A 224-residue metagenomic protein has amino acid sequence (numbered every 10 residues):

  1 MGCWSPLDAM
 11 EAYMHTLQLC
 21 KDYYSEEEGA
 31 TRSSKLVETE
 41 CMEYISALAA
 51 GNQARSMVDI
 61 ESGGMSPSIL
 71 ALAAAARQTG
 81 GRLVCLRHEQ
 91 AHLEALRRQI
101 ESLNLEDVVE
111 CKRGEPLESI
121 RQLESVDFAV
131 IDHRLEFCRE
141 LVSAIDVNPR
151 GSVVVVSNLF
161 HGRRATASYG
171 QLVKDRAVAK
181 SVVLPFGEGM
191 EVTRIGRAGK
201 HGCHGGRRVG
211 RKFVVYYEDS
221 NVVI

Functional and structural regions predicted by a protein language model:
M1-N52: S-adenosyl-L-methionine
A49-M65: Conserved class I S-adenosyl-L-methionine
N52, Q122-E124, N148-P149: Glycine-rich phosphate-binding loop signature in dinucleotide/nucleotide-binding domains
G64-G80: Conserved SAM-binding loop of SAM-dependent methyltransferases across substrates and taxa, primarily the Class I
T79-H88: Conserved SAM-binding motif I beta-strand of class I
E89-S125, E136: S-adenosyl-L-methionine
E124-H133, S152-V153: Short SAM/SAH-binding signature in class I
L135-I224: C-terminal substrate-binding/active-site "lid" region of AdoMet-derived donor-dependent transferases
